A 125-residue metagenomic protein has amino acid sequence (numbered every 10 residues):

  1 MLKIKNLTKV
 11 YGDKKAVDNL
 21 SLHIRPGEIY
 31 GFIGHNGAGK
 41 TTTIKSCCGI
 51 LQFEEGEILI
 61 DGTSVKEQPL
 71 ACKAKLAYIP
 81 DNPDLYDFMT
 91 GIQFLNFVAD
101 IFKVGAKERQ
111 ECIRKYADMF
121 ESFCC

Functional and structural regions predicted by a protein language model:
K14-K15, L70: Short coil-to-beta microelement around the adenine-binding A-loop and adjacent beta1/P-loop entry of ABC ATPase
H35-G39: Walker A (P-loop) phosphate-binding loop of ABC-type ATPase nucleotide-binding domains
C48: Helix-to-loop junction immediately C-terminal to a conserved catalytic motif
G56-E67, A71-C72, L76: Conserved ABC transporter NBD signature motif
N96, D100, K107-C125: Conserved ABC ATPase "signature" region
